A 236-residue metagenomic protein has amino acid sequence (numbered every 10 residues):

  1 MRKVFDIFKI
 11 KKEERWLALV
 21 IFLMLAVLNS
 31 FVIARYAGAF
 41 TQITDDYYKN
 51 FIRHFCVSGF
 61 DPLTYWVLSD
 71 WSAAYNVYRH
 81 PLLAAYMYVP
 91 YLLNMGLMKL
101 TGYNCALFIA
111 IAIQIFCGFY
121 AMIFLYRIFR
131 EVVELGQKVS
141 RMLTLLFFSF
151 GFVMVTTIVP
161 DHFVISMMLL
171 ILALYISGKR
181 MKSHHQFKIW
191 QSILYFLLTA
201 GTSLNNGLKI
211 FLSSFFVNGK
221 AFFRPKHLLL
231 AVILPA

Functional and structural regions predicted by a protein language model:
M1, G207-P235: Perimembrane helix-loop-helix junctions
K9-W71, I233-A236: Transmembrane signal-anchor helices characteristic of membrane glycosylation enzymes that use polyprenol
D70-N104: Short hydrophobic/aromatic helix or loop-helix immediately within or flanking a transmembrane segment in polytopic
M98-Y120: Loop-to-helix entry region of an early transmembrane alpha helix in multi-pass inner-membrane enzymes
I123-S149: Transmembrane-helix signature of polytopic, membrane-embedded enzymes that assemble or transfer cell-envelope glycans
I158-V164: Short acidic/glycine- and proline-prone juxtamembrane loop motifs at membrane-interface regions of multi-pass membrane
I165-K182: Specific aromatic-rich, kink-prone transmembrane helix
Q186-N218: Membrane-interface alpha helices of multi-pass inner-membrane proteins
